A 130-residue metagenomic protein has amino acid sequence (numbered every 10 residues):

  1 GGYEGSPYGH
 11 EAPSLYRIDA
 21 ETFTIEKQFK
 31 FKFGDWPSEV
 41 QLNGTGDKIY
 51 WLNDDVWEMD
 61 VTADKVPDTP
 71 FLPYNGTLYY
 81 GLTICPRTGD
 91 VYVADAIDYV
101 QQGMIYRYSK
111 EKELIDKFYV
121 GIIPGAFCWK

Functional and structural regions predicted by a protein language model:
E4-P13, W51-L52, D98-Q102: Short, solvent-exposed loop/turn segments at conserved positions within beta-propeller repeat blades
E11-F23, I105-K110: Beta-propeller blade signature
A20, V61-A63, A96, K110: Inter-blade boundary loops/turns of WD-repeat beta-propellers
T24-K32, K65-N75, K112-F118: A short beta-strand motif characteristic of beta-propeller blades
F29, W36-K48, D55-V56, V61: Redox- and metal-dependent alpha/beta enzyme cores, enriched for Fe-S-associated oxidoreductases and cofactor-handling
F33-T45, G76-P86, Y119-K130: Repeated scaffold domains used in trafficking and secretory/extracellular systems, primarily beta-propellers
V100-K130: Blade-level signature of beta-propeller repeat domains, shared across WD40, Kelch, NHL, RCC1 and BNR/Asp-box propellers
